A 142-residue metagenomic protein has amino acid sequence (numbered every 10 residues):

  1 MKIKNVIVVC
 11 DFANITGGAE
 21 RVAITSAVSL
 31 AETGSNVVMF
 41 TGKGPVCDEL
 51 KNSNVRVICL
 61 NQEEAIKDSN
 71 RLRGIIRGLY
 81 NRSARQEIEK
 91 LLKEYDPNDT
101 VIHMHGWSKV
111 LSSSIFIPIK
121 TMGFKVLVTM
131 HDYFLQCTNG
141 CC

Functional and structural regions predicted by a protein language model:
I3, C10-T16, S29-R82, L91: N-terminal strand-loop element at the rim of the active site of nucleotide-sugar-dependent glycosyltransferases
V6, V37-M39, I102, V126: Hydrophobic/aromatic residues located in beta-strands of well-ordered beta-sheets within soluble catalytic
C10-I24, M104-W107: A short, glycine/small-residue-rich beta-strand->loop->alpha-helix junction that serves as a flexible
T33, M122-F124: Helix C-cap/helix->beta junction micro-motif
V46-C47, V110-S113: Short, well-ordered alpha-helical microsegments
A65-G74, V128-C142: Acceptor-binding helix/loop patch of EC 2.4 sugar-transfer enzymes, predominantly nucleotide-sugar-dependent
L91-L111, K125-H131: Short N-terminal targeting/anchoring amphipathic segment
